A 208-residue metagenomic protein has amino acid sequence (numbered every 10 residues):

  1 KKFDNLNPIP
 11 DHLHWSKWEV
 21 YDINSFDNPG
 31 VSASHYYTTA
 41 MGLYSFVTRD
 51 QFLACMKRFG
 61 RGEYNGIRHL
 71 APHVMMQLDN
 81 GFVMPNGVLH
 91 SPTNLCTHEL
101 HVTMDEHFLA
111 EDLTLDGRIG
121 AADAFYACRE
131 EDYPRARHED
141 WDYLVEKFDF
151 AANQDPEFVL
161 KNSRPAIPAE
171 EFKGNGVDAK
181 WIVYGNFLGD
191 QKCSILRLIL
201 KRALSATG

Functional and structural regions predicted by a protein language model:
K1-L78, V88-T207: Active-site region of the double-stranded beta-helix
